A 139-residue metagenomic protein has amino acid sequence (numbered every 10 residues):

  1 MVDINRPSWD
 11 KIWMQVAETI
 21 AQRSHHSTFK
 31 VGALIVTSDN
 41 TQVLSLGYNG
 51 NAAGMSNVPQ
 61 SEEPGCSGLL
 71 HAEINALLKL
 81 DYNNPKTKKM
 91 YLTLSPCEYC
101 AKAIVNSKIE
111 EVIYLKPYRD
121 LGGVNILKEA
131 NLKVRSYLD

Functional and structural regions predicted by a protein language model:
M1-D139: Zinc-dependent deaminase catalytic domain
